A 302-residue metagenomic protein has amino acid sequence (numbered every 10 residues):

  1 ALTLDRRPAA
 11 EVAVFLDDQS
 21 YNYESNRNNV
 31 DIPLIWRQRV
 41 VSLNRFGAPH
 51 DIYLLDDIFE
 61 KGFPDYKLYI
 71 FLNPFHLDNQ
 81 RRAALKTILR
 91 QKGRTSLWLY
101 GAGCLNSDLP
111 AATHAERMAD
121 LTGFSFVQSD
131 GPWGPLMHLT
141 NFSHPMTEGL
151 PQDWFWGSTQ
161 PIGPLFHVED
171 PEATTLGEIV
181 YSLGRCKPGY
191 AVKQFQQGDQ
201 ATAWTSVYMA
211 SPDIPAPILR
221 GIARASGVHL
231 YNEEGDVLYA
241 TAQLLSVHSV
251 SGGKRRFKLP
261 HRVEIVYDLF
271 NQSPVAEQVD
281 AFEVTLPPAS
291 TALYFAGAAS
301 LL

Functional and structural regions predicted by a protein language model:
A1-L302: Carbohydrate-binding surfaces of carbohydrate-active enzymes
